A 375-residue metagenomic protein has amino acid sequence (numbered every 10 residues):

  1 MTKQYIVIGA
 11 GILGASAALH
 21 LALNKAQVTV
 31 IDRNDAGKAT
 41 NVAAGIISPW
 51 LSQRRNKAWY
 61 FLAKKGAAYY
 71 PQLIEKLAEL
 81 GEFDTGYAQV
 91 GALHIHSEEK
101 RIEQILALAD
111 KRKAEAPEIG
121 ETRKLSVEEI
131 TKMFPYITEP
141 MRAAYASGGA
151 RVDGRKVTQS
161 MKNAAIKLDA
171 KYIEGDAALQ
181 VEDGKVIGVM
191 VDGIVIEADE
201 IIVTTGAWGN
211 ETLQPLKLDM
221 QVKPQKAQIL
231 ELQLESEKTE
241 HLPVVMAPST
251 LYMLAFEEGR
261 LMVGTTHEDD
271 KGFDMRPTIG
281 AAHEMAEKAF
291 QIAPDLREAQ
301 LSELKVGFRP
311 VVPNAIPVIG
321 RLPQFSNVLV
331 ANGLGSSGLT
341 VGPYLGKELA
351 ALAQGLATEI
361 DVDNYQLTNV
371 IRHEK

Functional and structural regions predicted by a protein language model:
M1-G11: Beta1/beta-strand and adjacent pyrophosphate-binding region of the FAD-binding site in flavoprotein oxidoreductases
I6-I8, I196-W208, G346: Short hydrophobic core segments
S16-N24, I31-R33, I46, E82-Y87 (+1 more regions): Active-site substrate-recognition segment that forms the wall of the catalytic cavity or substrate channel
I46-E129, K288-F290: Dinucleotide-binding Rossmann-like beta1-alpha1 core, especially the glycine-rich loop that anchors the ADP
F61-K65, I95-Q104, A144-N163, R276-A281 (+1 more regions): Short beta-strand to alpha-helix junction loop
E82-H94, K111, E118-L168, T266-D270 (+2 more regions): Helix-loop-beta segment of a Rossmann-like dinucleotide-binding subdomain
A150, K171-I187: A conserved short coil-to-beta-strand element within the FAD-binding core of flavoproteins
D295-K375: C-terminal catalytic lobe of FAD-dependent flavoproteins
